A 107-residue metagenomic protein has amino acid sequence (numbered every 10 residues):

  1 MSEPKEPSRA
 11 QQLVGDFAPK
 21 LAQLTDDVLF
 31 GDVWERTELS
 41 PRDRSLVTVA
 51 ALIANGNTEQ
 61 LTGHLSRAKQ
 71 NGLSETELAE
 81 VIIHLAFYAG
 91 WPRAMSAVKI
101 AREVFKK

Functional and structural regions predicted by a protein language model:
M1-R42, N55, T62, S66-Q70 (+1 more regions): Acidic, glycine/proline-rich low-complexity segments that act as flexible tails and inter-domain linkers
R44-L52, V81-I82: Short, structured motif recognition centered on aromatic/hydrophobic residues
A51-N57, A86-G90: Short alpha-helix boundary/capping elements
L73, E77: Winged helix-turn-helix DNA-binding recognition segment
A79-R102: C-terminal structural segments of small proteins and small subunits
